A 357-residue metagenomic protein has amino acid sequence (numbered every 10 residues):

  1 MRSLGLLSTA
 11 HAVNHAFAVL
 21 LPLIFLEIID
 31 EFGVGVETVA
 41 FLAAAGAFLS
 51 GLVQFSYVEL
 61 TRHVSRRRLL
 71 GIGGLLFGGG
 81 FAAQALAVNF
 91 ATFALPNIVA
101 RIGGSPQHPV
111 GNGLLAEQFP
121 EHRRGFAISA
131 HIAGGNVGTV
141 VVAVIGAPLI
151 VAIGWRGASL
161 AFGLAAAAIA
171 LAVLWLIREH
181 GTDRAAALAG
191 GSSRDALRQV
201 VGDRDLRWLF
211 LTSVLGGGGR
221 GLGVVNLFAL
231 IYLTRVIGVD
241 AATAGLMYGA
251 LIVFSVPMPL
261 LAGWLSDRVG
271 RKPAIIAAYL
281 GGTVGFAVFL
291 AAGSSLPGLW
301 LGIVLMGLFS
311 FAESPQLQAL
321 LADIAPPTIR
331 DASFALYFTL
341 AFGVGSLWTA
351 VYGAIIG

Functional and structural regions predicted by a protein language model:
V19, A47-F55, T139-V140, I252-L260 (+1 more regions): Residue-level signature of mid-helix packing/kink "hotspots" within the transmembrane helices of 12-pass Major
L21-P22, D205-V256: Extracytoplasmic gate region of multi-pass secondary transporters
I28-I29, L60-T61, P148-I153, L233-T234 (+2 more regions): Interfacial helix-cap and linker-helix signal at transmembrane-aqueous boundaries of multi-pass secondary transporters
L52-F90, S266-V269: Conserved MFS/SLC helix-loop-helix module at the cytosolic interface between two early adjacent transmembrane helices
P96-G134: Cytoplasmic helix-loop-helix junction between adjacent transmembrane helices in 12-TM secondary transporters
H131-E179: Helix-loop-helix hairpin linking two adjacent transmembrane segments in secondary transporters
H180-F210: Juxtamembrane intracellular "pre-TM" segments in multi-pass secondary transporters
R271-L317: C-terminal transmembrane helical hairpin of 12-TM major facilitator-type secondary transporters
